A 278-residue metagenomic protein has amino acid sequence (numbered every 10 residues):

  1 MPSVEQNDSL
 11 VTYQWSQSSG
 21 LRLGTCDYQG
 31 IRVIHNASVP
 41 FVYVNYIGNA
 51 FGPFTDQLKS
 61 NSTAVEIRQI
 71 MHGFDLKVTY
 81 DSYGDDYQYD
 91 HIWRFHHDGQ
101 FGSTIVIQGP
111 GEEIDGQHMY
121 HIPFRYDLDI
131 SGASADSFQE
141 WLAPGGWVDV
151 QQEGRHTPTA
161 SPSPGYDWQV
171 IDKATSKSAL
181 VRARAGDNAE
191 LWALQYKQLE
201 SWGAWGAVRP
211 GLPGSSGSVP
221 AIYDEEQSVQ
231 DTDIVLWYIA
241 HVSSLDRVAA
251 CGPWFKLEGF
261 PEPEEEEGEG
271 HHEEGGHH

Functional and structural regions predicted by a protein language model:
M1-H91, H96-D98, P110-H278: Extended effector regions of multi-domain proteins
